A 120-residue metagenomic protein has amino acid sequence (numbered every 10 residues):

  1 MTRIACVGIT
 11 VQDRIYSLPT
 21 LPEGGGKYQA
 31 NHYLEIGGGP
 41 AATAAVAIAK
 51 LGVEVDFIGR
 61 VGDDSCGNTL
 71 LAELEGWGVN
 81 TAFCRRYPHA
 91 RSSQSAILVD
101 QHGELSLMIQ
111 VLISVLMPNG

Functional and structural regions predicted by a protein language model:
M1-R60, S65-A72, G76-V79: Glycine-rich phosphate/adenosyl-contacting loop at the front of the ribokinase-like
T2, S92-Q94, G103: Change "...and in nucleic-acid phosphodiester-cleaving endonucleases..." to "...and in nucleic-acid processing enzymes
R14-I15, H89, S106: Conserved protein kinase catalytic core
R60, S93-L98: Catalytic-core segment of enzymes that process non-peptidic bonds
D64-S65, R91, V115: Short alpha-helical
N68, S93, P118-N119: Structural motif corresponding to alpha-helix initiation and N-cap regions
A82-S92: A short, structured active-site edge motif that brings together acidic residues
R86, I97-G120: Conserved phosphate-binding/catalytic loop of the ribokinase/pfkB sugar-kinase fold
